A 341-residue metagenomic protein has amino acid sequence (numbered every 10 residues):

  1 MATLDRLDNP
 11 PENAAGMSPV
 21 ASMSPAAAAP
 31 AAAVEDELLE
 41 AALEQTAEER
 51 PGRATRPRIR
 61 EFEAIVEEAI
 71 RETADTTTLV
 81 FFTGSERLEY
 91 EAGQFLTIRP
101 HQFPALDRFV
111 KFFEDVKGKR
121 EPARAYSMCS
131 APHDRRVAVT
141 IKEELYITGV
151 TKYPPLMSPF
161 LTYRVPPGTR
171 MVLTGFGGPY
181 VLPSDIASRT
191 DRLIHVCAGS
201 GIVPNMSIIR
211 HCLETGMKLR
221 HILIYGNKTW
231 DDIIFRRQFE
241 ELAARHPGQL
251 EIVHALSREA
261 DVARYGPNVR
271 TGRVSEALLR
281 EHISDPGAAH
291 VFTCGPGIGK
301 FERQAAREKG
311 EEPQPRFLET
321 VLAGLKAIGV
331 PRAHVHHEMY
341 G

Functional and structural regions predicted by a protein language model:
A2-P11, G16, I224-G341: Reductase modules of NAD(P)H-dependent flavoproteins
A2-P57: A eukaryote-biased signal for short, well-structured alpha-helical docking elements
E48-T169, T229, S257-E259: Ferredoxin-reductase
M128, P204-G216: Histidine-anchored nucleotide/phosphate-binding helix
G175-R189: A short, basic/flexible loop-to-alpha-helix module at the beginning of a structural domain
T190-D191, L213-H221: Conserved S-adenosyl-L-methionine
R192-I208: A phosphate-binding catalytic loop at a beta-strand-loop-alpha-helix junction that coordinates phosphoryl groups
